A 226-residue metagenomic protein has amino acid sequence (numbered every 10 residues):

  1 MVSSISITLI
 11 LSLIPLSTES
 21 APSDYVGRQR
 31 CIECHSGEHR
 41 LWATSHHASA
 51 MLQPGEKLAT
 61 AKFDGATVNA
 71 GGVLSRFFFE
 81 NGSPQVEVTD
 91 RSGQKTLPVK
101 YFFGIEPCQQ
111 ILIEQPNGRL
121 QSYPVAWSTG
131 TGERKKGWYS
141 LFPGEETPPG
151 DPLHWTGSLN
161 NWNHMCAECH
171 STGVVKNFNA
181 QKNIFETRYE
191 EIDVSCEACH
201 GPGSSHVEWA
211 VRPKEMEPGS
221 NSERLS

Functional and structural regions predicted by a protein language model:
S3-I14: Bacterial N-terminal signal peptides
L11, T18-S23: Boundary at the C-terminal end of the N-terminal hydrophobic targeting segment
A21-E56: Mature N-terminal segment immediately following signal peptide/propeptide cleavage in secreted/periplasmic
S23, R40, S45-S49, A61 (+5 more regions): Flexible, active-site-adjacent loop/turn segments at secondary-structure boundaries
G27, Q53, G65, W127 (+1 more regions): Generic structural "secondary-structure junction" signal
L58-F77: Short, structured protein-protein interaction patches enriched in aromatics and acidic/basic residues, typified by
S75-S226: Extended surface/linker regions that mediate inter-domain or inter-protein docking in multi-component redox
